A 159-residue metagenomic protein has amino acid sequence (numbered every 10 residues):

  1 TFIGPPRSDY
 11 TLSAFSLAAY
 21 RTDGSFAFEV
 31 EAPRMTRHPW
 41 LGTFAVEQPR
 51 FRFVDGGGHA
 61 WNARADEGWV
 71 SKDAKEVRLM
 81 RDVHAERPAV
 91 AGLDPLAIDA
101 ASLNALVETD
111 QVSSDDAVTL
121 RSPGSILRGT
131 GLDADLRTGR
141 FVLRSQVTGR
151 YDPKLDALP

Functional and structural regions predicted by a protein language model:
T1-P159: Mature-chain termini and adjacent capping regions
